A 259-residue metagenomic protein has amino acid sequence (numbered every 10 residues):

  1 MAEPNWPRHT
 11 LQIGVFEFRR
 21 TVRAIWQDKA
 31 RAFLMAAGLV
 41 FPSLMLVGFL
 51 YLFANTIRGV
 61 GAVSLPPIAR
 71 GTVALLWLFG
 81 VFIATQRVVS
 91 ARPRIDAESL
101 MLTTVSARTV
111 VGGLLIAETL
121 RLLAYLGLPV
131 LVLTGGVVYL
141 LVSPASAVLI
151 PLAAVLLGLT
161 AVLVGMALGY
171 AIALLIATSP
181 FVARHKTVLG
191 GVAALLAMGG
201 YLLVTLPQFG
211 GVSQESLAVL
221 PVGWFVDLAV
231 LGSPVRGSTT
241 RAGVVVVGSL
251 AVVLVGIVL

Functional and structural regions predicted by a protein language model:
M1-A97, S106-L259: Hydrophobic alpha-helical transmembrane segments of membrane proteins
